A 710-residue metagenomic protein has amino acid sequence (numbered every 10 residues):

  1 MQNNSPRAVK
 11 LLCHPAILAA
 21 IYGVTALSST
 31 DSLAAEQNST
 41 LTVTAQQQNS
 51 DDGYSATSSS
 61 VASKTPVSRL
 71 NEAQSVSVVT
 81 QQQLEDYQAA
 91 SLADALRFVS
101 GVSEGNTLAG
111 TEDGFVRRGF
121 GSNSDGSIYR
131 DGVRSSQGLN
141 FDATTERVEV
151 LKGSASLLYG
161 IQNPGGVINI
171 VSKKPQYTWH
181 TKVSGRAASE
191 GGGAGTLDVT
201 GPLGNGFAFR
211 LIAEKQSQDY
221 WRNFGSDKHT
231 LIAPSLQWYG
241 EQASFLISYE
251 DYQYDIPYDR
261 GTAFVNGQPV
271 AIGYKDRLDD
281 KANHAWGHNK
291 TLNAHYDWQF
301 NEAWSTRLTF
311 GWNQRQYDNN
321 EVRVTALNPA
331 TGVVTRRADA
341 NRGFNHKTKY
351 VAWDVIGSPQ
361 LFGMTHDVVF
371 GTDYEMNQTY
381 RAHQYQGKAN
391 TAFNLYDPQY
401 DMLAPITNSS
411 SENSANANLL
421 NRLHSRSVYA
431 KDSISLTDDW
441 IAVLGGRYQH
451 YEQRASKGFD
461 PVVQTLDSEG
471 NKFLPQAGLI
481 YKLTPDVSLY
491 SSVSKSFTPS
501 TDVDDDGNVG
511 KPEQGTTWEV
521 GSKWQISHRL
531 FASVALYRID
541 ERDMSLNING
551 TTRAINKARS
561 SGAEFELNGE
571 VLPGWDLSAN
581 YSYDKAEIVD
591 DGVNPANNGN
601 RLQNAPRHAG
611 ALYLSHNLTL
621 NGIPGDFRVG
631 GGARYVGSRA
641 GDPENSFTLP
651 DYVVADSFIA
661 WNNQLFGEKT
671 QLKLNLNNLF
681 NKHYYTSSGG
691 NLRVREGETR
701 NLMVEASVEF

Functional and structural regions predicted by a protein language model:
A35-E36, P175-H180, L203-F207, E241-Q242 (+8 more regions): Short loop/turn motifs that connect adjacent beta-strands in outer-membrane beta-barrel proteins
N38-T178, V520: Acidic, small-polar-rich N-terminal luminal/periplasmic segments of exported/outer-membrane proteins
T144-E146, L157-P234, W238-S244, K290 (+1 more regions): Outer-membrane beta-barrel translocator/receptor signature
Q216, Y220, T230-Q299, T309-T348 (+3 more regions): Acidic/polar loop-and-plug regions of large Gram-negative outer-membrane beta-barrel proteins
H295-G311, R315-R323, K482, S488-Y490 (+2 more regions): Membrane-embedded beta-barrel scaffold of Gram-negative outer-membrane proteins
H346, T365-N377, L419-E541, S560: Structural signature of Gram-negative outer-membrane beta-barrels, strongest in the C-terminal barrel of TonB-dependent
T437, R538, A554-D642, H683 (+1 more regions): Gram-negative outer-membrane beta-barrel transporters
W518, Q603-F710: Conserved C-terminal beta-signal and adjacent last beta-strands/turns of outer-membrane beta-barrel proteins
